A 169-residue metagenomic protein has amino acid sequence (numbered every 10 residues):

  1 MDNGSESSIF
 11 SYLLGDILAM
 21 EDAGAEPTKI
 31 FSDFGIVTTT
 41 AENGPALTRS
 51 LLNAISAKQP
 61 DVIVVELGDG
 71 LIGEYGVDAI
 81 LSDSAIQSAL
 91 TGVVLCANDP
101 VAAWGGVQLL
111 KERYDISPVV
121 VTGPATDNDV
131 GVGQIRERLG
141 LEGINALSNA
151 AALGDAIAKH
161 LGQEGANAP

Functional and structural regions predicted by a protein language model:
M1-G4, E26, A57-K58: Secondary-structure boundary elements
M1-I17: Short beta-strand-centered segment that lines the nucleotide-binding/catalytic pocket of NTP-utilizing
N3, P27-T28, G143-A146: Hydrophobic beta-strand scaffold residues
N3-E6, I36, Q163-P169: Polar low-complexity intrinsically disordered regions
F10-L13, T40-A57, V62, L67-D155: Conserved catalytic-core segment of NTP-binding enzymes
Y12-T39: P-loop NTPase switch/communication element
D22-K29, L47-A54, G165-A168: Short, structured secondary-structure boundary patches
S148-P169: C-terminal helix of von Willebrand factor
